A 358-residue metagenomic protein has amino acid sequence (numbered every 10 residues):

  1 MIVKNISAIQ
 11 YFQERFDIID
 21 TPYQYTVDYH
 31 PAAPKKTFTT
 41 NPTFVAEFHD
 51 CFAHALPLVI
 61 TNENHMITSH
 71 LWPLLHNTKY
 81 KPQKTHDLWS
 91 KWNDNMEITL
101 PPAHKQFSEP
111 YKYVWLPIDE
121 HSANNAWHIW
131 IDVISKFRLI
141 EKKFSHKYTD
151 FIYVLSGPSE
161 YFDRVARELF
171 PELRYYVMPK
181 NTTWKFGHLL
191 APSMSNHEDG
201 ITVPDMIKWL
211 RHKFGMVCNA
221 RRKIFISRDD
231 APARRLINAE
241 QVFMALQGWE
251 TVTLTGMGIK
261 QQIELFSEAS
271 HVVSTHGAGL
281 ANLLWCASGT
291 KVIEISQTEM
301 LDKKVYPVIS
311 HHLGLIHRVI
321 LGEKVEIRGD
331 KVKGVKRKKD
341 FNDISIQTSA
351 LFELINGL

Functional and structural regions predicted by a protein language model:
M1-L358: The feature primarily captures lumenal catalytic ectodomains of type II secretory-pathway glycosyltransferases
